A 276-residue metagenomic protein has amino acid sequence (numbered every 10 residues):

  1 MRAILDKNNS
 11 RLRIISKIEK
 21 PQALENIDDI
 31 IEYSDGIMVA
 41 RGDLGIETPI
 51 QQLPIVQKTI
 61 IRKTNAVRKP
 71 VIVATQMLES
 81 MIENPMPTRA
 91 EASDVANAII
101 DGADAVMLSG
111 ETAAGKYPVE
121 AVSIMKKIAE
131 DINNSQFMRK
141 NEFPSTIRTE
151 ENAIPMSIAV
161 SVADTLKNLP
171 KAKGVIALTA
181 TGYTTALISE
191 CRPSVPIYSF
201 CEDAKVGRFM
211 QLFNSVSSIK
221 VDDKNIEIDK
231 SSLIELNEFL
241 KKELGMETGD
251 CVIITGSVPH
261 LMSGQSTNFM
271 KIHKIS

Functional and structural regions predicted by a protein language model:
M1-S276: Non-catalytic helical/linker scaffolds that mediate oligomerization, partner binding, and domain coupling around large
